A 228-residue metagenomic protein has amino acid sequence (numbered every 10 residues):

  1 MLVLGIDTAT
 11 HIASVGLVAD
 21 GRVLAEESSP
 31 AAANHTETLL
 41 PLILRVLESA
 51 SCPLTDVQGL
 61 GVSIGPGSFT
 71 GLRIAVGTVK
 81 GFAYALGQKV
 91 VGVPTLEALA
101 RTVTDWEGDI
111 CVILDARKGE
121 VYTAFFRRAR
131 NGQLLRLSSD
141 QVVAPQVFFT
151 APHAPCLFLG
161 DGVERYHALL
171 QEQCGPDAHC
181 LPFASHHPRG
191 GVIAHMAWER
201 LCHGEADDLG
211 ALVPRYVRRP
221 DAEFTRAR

Functional and structural regions predicted by a protein language model:
M1-I64, H187: N-terminal beta-alpha supersecondary unit
A19-V23, V76-A85, R128-N131: A glycine- and small-aliphatic-rich helix-loop capping segment at beta-alpha/alpha-beta transitions that lines
R22, N34, K89-H187, Y216 (+1 more regions): Surface "functional belts" at beta-alpha junctions
P30-T38, F69-R73, G77, P94 (+2 more regions): Residues at secondary-structure transition points
E48-T55, A83-V93: Phosphate-handling active-site elements
G61-V90: DPxDG-like acidic metal-binding loop motif
F183-P214: Glycine-rich phosphate-binding/hydrolytic loop that grips phosphoryl groups
